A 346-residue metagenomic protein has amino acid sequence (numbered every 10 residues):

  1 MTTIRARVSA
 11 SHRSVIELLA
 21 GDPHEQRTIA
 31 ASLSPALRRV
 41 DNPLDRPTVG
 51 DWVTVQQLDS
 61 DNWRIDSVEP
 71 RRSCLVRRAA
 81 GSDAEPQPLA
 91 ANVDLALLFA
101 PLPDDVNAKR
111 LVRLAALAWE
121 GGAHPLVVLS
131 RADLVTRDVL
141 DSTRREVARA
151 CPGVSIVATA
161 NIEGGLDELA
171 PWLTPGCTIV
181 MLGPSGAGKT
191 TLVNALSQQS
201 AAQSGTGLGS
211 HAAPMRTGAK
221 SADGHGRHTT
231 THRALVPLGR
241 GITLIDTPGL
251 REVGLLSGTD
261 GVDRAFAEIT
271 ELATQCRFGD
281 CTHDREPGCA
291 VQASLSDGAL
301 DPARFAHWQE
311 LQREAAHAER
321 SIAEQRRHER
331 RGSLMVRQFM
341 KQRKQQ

Functional and structural regions predicted by a protein language model:
T2, A36, N42-N62, V68-L89 (+5 more regions): Helix-rich effector regions associated with P-loop NTPase G domains
S14-L18: Short aromatic-glycine-enriched beta-strand elements
E25-A36: A short macromolecule-binding patch
Q57-W63, D104, S185: Short, charged beta-turn/beta-strand-edge "cap" motif at the junction between a beta-strand and an adjacent loop
N92-A100, G121-A132, C151-T159: Conserved beta-strand/loop subsegment of P-loop NTPase cores
K109-G122: Histidine-anchored nucleotide/phosphate-binding helix
L134-A187: Canonical P-loop GTPase G-domain recognition
T190, A195: Walker A/P-loop
